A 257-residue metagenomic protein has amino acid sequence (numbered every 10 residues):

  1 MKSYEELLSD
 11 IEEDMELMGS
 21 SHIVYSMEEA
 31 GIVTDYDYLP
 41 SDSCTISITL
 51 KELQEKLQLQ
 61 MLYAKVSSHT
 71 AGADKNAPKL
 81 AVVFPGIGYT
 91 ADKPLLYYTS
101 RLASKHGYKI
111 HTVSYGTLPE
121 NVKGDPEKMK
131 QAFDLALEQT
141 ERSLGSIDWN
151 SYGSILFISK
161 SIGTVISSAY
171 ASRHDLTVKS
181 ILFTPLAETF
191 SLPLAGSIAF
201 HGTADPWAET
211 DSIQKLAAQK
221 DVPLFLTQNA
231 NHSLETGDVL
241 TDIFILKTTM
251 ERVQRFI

Functional and structural regions predicted by a protein language model:
M18-T49: Acidic, low-complexity, intrinsically disordered interaction modules
Q60-S151: Serine-hydrolase catalytic machinery in alpha/beta-hydrolase-like enzymes
I158-S167: Gly/Ala-rich beta-loop-alpha elbow adjacent to hydrolase catalytic centers
L176-P185: A conserved short beta-strand
A199-H201, D205: Short beta-strand/loop motif that positions the catalytic acidic residue of the alpha/beta-hydrolase fold
P206-S212: Conserved alpha/beta-hydrolase "acid-adjacent" motif
A230-F244: Catalytic histidine-centered segment of alpha/beta-hydrolase-like enzymes
